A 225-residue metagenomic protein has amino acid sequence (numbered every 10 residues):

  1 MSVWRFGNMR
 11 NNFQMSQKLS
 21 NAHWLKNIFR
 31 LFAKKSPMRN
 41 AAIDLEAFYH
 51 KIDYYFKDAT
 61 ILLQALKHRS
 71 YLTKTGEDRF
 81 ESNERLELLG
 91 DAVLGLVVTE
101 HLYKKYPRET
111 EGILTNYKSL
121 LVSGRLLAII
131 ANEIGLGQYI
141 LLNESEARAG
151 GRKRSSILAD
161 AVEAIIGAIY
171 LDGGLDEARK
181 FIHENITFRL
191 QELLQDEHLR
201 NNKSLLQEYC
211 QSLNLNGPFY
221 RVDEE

Functional and structural regions predicted by a protein language model:
M1-E225: Double-stranded RNA-binding/processing signature
